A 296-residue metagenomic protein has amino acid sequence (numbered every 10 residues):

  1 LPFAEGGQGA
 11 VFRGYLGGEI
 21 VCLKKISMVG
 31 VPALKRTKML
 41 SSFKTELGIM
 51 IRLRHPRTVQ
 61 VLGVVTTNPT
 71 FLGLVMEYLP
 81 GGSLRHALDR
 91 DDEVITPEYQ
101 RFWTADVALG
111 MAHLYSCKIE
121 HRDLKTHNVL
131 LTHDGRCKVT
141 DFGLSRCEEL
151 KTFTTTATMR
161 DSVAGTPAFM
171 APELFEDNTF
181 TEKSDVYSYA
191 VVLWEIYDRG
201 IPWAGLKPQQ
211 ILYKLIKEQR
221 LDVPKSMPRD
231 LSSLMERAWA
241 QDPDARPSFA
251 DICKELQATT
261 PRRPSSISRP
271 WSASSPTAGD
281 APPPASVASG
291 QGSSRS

Functional and structural regions predicted by a protein language model:
A10-G30: Glycine-rich ATP phosphate-binding loop
F43, L47-G48: Regulatory alphaC helix of protein kinase catalytic domains
G63-V65: A short, aromatic-enriched beta-strand patch in the conserved N-lobe beta-sheet of the protein kinase catalytic domain
N68-E77, R85: A conserved loop-to-beta-strand element in the N-lobe of protein kinase catalytic cores that borders the ATP-binding
W103-T104: Activation segment signature within eukaryotic-like protein kinase domains
Y115-L131: Catalytic-loop of the protein kinase fold
D185: Conserved catalytic-loop aspartate of Hanks-type protein kinases
